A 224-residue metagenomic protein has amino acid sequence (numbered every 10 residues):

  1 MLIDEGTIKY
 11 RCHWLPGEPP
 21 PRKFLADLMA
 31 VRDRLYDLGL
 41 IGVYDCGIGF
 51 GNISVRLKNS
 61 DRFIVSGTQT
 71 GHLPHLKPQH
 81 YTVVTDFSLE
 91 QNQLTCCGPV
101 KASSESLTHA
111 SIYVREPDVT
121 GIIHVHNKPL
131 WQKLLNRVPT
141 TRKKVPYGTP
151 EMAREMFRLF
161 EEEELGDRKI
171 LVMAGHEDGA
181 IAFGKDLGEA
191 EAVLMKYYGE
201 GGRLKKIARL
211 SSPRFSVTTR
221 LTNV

Functional and structural regions predicted by a protein language model:
M1-V224: Glycine-rich flexible loops
